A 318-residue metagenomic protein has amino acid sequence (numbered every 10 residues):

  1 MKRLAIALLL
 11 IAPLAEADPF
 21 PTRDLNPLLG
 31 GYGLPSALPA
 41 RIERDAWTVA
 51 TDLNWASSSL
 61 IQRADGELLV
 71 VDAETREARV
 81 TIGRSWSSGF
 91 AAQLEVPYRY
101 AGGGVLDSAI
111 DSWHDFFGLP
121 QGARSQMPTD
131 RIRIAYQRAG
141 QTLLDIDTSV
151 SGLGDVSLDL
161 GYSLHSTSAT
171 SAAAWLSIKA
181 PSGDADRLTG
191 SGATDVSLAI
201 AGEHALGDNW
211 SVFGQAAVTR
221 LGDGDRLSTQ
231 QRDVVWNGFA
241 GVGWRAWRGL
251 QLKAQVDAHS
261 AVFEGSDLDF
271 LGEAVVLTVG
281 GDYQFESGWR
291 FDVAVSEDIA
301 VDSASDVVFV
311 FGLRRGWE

Functional and structural regions predicted by a protein language model:
M1-A7: Sec-dependent signal peptide recognition, specifically the positively charged N-region followed immediately by
L8-L9, F90: A periodicity- and composition-biased signal for non-globular, repetitive helical segments
A12-L14: N-terminal signal peptide c-region/cleavage motif recognized by signal peptidases
A17-R187, S191-L221, Q231-A294, D298-E318: Transmembrane beta-barrel domains of Gram-negative outer membranes and organellar outer membranes
